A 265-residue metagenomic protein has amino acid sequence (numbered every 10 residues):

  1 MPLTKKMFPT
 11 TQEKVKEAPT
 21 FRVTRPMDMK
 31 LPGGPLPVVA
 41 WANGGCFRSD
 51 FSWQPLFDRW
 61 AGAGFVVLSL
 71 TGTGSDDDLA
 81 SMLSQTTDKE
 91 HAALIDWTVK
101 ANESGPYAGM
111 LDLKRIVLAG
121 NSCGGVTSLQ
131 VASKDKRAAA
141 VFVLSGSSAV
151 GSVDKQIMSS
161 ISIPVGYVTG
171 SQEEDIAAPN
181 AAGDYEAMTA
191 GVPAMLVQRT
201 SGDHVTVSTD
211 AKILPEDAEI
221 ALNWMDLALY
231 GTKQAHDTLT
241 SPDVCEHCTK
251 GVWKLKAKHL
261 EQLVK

Functional and structural regions predicted by a protein language model:
M1-G34: N-terminal cap/lid segment of alpha/beta-hydrolase-fold proteins
G33-G44: Short beta-strand element of the alpha/beta-hydrolase
F51-L70: Short amphipathic alpha-helix adjacent to the substrate-entry channel of hydrolases
M82-L113: Alpha/beta-hydrolase active-site loop
G120-G124, S128: Gly/Ala-rich beta-loop-alpha elbow adjacent to hydrolase catalytic centers
V131-A139: Conserved hydrolase catalytic core segment
A139-T206, D210-A211: The feature captures the conserved acid-bearing segment of alpha/beta-hydrolase catalytic domains
V192, T200-D203, S208-K265: Alpha/beta-hydrolase-fold serine-hydrolase catalytic core, especially in secreted/extracellular enzymes
